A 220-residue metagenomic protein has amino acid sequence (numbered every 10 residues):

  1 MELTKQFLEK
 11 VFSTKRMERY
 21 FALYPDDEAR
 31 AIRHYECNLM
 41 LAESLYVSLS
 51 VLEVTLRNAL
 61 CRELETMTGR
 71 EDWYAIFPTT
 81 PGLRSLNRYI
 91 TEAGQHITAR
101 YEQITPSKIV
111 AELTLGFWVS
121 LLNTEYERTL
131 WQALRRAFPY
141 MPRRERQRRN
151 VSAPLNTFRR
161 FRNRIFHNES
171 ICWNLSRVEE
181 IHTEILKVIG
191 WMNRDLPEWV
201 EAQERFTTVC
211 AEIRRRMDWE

Functional and structural regions predicted by a protein language model:
M1-A153, T157, C172-E220: Extended intrinsically disordered or low-complexity regions, especially N/C-terminal cytosolic tails and loops, rather
E169: Catalytic Zn2+-binding segment of zinc metalloproteases
